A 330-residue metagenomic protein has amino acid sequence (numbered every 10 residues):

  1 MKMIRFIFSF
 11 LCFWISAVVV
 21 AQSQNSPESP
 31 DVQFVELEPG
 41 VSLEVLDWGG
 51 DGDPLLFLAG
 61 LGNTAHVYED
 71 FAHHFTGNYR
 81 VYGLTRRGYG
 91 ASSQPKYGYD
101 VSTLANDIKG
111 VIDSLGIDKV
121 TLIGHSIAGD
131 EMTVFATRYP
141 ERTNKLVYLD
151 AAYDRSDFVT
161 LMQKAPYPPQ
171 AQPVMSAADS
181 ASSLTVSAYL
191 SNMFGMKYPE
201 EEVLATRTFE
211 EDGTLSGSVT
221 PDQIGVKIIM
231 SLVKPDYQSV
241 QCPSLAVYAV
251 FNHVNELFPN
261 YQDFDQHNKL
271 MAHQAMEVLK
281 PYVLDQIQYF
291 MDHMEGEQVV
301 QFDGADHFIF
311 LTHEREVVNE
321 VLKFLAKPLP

Functional and structural regions predicted by a protein language model:
M1-P27, P243: Bacterial Sec-dependent N-terminal signal peptides
N25-S42: N-terminal cap/lid segment of alpha/beta-hydrolase-fold proteins
E38, R86-I123: Active-site loop/oxyanion-hole signature of alpha/beta-hydrolase fold enzymes
V41-A91: Conserved HGGG/HGGXW glycine-rich cap/lid loop of the alpha/beta-hydrolase fold
L115-T160: Conserved hydrolase catalytic core segment
V147-D179, V226: Flexible "cap/lid" loop of the alpha/beta hydrolase fold
P199-E201, A205-Q301: Conserved serine/cysteine hydrolase catalytic core
D285, Y289, H293-P330: Catalytic active-site module of serine/aspartate enzymes centered on a nucleophile-bearing elbow/loop
